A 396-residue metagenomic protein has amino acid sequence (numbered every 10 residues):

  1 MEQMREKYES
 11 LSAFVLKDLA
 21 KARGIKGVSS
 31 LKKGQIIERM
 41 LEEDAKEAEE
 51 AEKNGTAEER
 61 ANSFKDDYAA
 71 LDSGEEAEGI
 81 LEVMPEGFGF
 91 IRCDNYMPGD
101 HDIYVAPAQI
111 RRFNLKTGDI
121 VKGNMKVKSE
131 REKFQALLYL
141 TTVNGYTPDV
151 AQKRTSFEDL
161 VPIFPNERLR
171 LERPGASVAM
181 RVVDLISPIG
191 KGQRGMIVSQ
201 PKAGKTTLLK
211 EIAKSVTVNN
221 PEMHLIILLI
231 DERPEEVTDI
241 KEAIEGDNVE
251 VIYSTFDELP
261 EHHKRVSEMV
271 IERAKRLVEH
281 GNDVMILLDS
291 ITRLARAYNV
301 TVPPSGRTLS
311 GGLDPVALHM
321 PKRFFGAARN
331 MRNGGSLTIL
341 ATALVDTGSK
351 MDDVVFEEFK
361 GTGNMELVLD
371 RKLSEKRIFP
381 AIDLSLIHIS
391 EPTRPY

Functional and structural regions predicted by a protein language model:
M1-E58: Basic helix-extension-helix modules of the SAP/HeH family
I36, G89, A106, G192 (+6 more regions): Residue-level signature of catalytic and energy-coupling elements of molecular machines, predominantly ATP/GTP-dependent
E58-A151: N-terminal "pre-motor" subdomain/linker immediately upstream of P-loop NTPase catalytic cores
L71-A77, V178-V182, V270-K275, F324: Phosphate-interacting basic helix/loop segments used at nucleotide- and nucleic-acid interfaces
S73-E75, V83-G87, Y96-G99, L115-D119 (+11 more regions): Short flexible coil/turn linkers enriched for glycine and charged/polar residues that connect secondary-structure
V127-I197, A203: P-loop NTP-binding catalytic core
G204, I212-V216, N220-P221, L225-S390 (+1 more regions): P-loop NTPase catalytic core
